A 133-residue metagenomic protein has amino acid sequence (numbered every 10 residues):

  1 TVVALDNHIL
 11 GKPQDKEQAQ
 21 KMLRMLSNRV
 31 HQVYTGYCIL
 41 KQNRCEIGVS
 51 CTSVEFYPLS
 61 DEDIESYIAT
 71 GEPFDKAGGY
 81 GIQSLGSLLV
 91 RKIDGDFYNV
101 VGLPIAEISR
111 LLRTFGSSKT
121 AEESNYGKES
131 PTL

Functional and structural regions predicted by a protein language model:
T1-L133: Anionic-ligand binding patches
